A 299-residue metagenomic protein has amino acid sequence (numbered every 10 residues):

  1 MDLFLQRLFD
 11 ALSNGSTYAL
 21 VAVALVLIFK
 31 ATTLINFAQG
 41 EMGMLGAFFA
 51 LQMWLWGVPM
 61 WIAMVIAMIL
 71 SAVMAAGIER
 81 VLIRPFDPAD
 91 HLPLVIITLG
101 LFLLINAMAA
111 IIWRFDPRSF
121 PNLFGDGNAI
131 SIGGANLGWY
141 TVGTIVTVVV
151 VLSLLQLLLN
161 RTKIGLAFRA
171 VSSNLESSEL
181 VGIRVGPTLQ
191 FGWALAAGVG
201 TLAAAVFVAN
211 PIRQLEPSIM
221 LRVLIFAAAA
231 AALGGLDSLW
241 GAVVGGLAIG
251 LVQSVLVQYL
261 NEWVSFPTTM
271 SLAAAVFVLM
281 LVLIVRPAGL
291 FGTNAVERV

Functional and structural regions predicted by a protein language model:
M1-L20, F49, M60-A63, A89-L94 (+5 more regions): Membrane-interfacial amphipathic/re-entrant helices at transmembrane-helix boundaries
D2-T17, L158-K163, G192-A231, S254-M270: Inter-helical junctions in multi-pass inner-membrane proteins, predominant in energy-converting antiporter-like
F9, A31-G77, V81, I212-Q214 (+1 more regions): Membrane-embedded helix boundary and interhelical linker motif in transport proteins
N14, A135-L215, L239-G245: Helix-loop-helix "hairpin" substructures at the membrane interface of multi-pass membrane proteins
S16, L27-A47, P88-L94, I164-A167 (+5 more regions): Short, non-helical or kinked segments that cap or interrupt transmembrane helices
L25, V58-F102, M108, V244-I249 (+2 more regions): Alpha-helical transmembrane segments within multi-pass membrane transporters and channels
S71, I225-I249, A275-V285, L290: Hydrophobic alpha-helical transmembrane segments of polytopic membrane proteins
P85-R161, T188, I212, V255-L272 (+2 more regions): Transmembrane helix-bundle core of multi-pass membrane transporters and related energy-transducing complexes
